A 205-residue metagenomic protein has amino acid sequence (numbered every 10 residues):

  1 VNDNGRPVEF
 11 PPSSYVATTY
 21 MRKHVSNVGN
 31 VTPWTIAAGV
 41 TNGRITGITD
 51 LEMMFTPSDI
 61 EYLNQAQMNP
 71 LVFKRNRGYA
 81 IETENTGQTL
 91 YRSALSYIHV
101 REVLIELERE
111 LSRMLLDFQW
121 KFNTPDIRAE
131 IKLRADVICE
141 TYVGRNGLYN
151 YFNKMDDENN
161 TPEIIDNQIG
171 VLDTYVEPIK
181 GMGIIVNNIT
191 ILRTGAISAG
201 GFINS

Functional and structural regions predicted by a protein language model:
V1-S205: Structured, hydrophobic secondary-structure cores that serve as assembly/anchoring elements
